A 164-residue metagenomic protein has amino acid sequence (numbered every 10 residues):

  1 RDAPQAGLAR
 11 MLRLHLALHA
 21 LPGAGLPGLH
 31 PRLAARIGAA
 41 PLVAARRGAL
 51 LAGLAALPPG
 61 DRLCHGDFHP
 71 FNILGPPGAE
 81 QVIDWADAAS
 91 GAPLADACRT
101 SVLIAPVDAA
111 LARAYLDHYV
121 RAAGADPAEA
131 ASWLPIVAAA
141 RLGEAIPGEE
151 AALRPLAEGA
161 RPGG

Functional and structural regions predicted by a protein language model:
D2-P31: Internal "kinase-insert"/substrate-recognition segments embedded within catalytic cores of ATP-dependent enzymes
P4-M11, V43, R47-L50, A112: Hydrophobic packing residues in well-ordered alpha-helices of helical domains and bundles
A20-G66, P76, G163: An alpha-helical support segment within catalytic cores of ATP-dependent transferases
L63, Q81-D84: Pre-DFG segment of protein kinase catalytic domains
D67, D84, D96: Acidic active-site catalytic centers that drive phospho-/nucleotidyl reactions and related ester hydrolyses
N72-V82: Conserved protein kinase catalytic/activation segment
S90-A92, R99-G164: Helix-rich C-terminal or lid/interface subdomains of diverse kinases
